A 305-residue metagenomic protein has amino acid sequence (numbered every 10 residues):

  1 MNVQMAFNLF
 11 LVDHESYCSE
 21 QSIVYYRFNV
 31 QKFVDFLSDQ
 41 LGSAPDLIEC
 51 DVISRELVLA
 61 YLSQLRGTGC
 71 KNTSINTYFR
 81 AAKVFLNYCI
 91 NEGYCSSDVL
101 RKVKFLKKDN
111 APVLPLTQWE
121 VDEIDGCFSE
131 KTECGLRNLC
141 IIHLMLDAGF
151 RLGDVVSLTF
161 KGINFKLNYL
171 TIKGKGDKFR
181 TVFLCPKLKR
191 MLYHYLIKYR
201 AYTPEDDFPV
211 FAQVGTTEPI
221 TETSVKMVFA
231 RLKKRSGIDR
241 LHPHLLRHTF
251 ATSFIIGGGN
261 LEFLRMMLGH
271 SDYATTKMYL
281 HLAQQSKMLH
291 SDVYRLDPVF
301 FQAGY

Functional and structural regions predicted by a protein language model:
M1-Y305: Conserved catalytic core of the tyrosine transesterase superfamily
